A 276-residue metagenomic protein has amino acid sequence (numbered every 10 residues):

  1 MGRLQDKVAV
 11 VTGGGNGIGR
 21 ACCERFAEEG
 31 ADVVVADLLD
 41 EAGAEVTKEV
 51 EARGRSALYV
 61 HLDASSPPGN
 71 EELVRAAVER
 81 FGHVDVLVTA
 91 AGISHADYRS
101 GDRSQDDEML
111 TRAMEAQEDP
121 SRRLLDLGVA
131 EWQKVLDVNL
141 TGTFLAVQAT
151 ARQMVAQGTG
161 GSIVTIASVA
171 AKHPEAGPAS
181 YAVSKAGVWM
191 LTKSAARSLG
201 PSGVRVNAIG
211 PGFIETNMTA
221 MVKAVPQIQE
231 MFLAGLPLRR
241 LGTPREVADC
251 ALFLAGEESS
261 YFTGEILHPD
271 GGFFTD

Functional and structural regions predicted by a protein language model:
G2-V34, A195: Canonical Rossmann dinucleotide-binding motif of NAD(H)/NADP(H)-dependent dehydrogenases/reductases, specifically
D40-E41, H61-L73, V129, E246: The beta1-alpha1 cofactor-binding region of Rossmann-like NAD(H)/NADP(H)-dependent oxidoreductases
S94, H173, A251-L252, T263-D276: Short C-terminal tail/terminal secondary-structure segment of NAD(P)H-dependent dehydrogenase/reductase domains
S104-F144, V164, V188, L238: Catalytic Tyr-X3-Lys loop
V147, S184, T192: Active-site helix of classical SDR
R152, R197-S198, S260: Alpha-helical segment proximal to the catalytic Tyr-Lys
S168: Residue(s) in the substrate-gating loop at a strand-loop-helix junction that position the organic substrate next
G200, R205, P237, F262-G264: Short, small/polar-rich loop/turn modules that mediate ligand/substrate recognition or access, typified
